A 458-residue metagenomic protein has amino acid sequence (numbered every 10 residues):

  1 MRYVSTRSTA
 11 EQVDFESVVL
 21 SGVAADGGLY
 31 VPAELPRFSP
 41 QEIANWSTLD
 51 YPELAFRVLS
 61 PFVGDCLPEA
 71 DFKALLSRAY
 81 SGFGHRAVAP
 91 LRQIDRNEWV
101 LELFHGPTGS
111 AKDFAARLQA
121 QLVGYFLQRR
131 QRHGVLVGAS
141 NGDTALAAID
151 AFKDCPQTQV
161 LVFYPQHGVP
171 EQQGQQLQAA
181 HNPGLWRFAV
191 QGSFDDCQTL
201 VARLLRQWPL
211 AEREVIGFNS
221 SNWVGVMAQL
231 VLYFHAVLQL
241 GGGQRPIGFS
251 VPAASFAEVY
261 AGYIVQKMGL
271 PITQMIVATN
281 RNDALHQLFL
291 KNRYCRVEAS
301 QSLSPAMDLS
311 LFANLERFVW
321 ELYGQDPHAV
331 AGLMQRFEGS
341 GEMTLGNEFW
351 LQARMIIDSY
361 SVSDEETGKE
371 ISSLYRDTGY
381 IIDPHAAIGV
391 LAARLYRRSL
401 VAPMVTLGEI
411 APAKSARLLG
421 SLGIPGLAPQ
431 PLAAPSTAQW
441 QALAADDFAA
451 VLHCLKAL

Functional and structural regions predicted by a protein language model:
M1-L458: PLP-dependent amino-acid enzyme catalytic core
